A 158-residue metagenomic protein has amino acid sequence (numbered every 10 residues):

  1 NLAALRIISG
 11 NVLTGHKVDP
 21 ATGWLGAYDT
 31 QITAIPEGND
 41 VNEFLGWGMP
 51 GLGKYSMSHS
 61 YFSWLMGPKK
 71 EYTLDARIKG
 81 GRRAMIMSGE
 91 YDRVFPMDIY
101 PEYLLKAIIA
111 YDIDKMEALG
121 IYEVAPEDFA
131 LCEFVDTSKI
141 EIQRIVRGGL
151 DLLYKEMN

Functional and structural regions predicted by a protein language model:
N1-N158: Redox cofactor-anchoring modules in respiratory/redox and cofactor-processing assemblies
